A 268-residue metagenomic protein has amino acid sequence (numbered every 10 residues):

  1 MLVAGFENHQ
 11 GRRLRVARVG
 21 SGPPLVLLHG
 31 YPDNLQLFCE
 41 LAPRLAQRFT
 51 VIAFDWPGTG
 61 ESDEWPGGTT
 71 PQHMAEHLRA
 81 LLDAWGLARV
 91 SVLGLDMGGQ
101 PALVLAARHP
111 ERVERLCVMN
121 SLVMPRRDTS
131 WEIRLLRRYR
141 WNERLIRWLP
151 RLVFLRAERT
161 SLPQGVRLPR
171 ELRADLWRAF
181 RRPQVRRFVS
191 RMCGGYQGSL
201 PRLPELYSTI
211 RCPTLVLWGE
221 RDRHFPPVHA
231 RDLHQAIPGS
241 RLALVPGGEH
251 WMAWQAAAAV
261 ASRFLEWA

Functional and structural regions predicted by a protein language model:
M1-L25, A46-F49, D83, L87-R89 (+1 more regions): Alpha/beta-hydrolase fold catalytic core
R15-E61: Conserved HGGG/HGGXW glycine-rich cap/lid loop of the alpha/beta-hydrolase fold
A53-L95, S262: Active-site loop/oxyanion-hole signature of alpha/beta-hydrolase fold enzymes
A107, E114-L145: Flexible "cap/lid" loop of the alpha/beta hydrolase fold
R127-T129, W148-S208: Conserved alpha/beta-hydrolase catalytic His-Asp/Glu region
Q197, R221-F225: Acidic catalytic loop of the alpha/beta-hydrolase fold
I210, V216-W218, D222: Short beta-strand/loop motif that positions the catalytic acidic residue of the alpha/beta-hydrolase fold
G239-A268: Catalytic active-site module of serine/aspartate enzymes centered on a nucleophile-bearing elbow/loop
